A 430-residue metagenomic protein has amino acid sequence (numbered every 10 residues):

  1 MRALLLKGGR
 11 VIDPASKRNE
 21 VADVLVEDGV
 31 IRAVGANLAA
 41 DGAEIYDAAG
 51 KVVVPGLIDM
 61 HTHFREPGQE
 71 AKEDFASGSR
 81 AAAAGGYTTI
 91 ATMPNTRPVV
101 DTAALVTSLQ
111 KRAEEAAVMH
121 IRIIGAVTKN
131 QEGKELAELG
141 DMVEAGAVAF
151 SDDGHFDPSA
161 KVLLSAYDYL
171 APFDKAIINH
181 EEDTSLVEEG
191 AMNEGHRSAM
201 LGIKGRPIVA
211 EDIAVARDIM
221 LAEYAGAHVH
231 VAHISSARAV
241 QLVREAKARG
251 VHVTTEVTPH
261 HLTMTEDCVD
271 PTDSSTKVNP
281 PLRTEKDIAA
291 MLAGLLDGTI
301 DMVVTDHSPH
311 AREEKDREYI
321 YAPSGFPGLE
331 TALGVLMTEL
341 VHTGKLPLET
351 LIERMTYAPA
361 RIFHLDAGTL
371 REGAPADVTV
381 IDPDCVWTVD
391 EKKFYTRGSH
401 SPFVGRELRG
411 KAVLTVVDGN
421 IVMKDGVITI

Functional and structural regions predicted by a protein language model:
M1-G56: Histidine-rich, glycine-flanked metal-binding segment
G9, V24, G29, G50 (+16 more regions): Divalent metal-coordination and catalytic microenvironments
A48-E115: Metal-associated gating/positioning segment near the N- to mid-region
M60-E73, T96, R122-E135, K204-I208: Active-site mouth loops of central-metabolism enzymes
R112-A126: A glycine-rich helix N-cap at a beta->alpha junction
K134-V303: Histidine/acidic residue-rich metal-binding segments in metalloenzymes
M200-H228, S275, L296-D297, D301-M302 (+1 more regions): His/Asp/Glu-enriched, well-ordered alpha-helical/loop segment that forms or immediately abuts the divalent-metal
E318-Y321, P375-I430: C-terminal cap of metal-dependent C-N hydrolases
